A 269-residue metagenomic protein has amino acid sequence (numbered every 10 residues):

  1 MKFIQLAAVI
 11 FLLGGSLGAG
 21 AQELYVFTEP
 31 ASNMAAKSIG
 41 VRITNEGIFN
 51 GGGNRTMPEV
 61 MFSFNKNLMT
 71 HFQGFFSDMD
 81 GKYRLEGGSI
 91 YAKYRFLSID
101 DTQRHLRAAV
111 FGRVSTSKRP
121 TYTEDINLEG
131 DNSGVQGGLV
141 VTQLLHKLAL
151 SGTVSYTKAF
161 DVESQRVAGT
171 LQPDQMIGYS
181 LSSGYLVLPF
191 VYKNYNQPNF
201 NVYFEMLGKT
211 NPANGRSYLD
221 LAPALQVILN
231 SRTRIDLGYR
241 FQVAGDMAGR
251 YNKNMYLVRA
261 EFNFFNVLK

Functional and structural regions predicted by a protein language model:
K2-V9: Sec-dependent signal peptide recognition, specifically the positively charged N-region followed immediately by
G20-G152, Y156-D161, T170-K269: Transmembrane beta-barrel domains of Gram-negative outer membranes and organellar outer membranes
Q165-R166: Extended low-complexity, intrinsically disordered segments associated with secretion/export and membrane-tethering
